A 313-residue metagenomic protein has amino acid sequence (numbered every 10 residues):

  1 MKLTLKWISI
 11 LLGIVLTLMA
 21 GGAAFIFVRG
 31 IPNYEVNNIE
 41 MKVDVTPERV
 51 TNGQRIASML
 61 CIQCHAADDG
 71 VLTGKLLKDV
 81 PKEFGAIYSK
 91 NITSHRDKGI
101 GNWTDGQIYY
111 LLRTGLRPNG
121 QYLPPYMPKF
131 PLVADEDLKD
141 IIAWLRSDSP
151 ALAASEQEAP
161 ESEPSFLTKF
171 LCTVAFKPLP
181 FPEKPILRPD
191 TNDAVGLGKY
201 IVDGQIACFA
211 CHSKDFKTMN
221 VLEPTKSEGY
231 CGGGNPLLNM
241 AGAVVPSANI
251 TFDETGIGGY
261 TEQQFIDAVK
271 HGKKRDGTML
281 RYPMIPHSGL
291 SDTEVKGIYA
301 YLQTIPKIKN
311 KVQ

Functional and structural regions predicted by a protein language model:
M1-V36: N-terminal type II signal-anchor transmembrane helix that functions as the membrane-insertion/stop-transfer segment
S9, G13, T17-A23, V133-K199 (+1 more regions): Extended surface/linker regions that mediate inter-domain or inter-protein docking in multi-component redox
F27-V28, T104-R117, K129-S155, T261-G277 (+1 more regions): C-terminal capping alpha-helices of c-type cytochrome domains
I31-A57, V174-D203: Electrostatic cytochrome c docking/interface patches
P32-E40, D44, Q54, Q63-A66 (+4 more regions): Sequence context of c-type cytochrome heme-c attachment sites
P47-I62, V195-F209, L222-E223, Y260-I266 (+4 more regions): Sequence context surrounding c-type heme c attachment/ligation sites in exported
Q54, S58-G85, T114-Q121, D148-L152 (+3 more regions): Periplasmic/extracellular electron-transfer cofactor-ligation site, primarily the c-type cytochrome heme-c attachment
V80-Q107, K129-D137, K226-A268, I285-K296: Electron-transfer interface patches adjacent to heme c in soluble/periplasmic c-type cytochromes and di-/multiheme
